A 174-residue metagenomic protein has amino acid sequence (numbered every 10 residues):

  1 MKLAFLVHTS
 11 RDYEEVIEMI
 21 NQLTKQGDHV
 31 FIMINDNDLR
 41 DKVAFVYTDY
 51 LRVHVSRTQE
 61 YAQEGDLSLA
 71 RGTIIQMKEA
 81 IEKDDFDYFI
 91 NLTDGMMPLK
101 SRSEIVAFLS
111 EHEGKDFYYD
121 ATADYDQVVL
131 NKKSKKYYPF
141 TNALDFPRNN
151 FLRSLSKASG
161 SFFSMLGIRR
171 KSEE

Functional and structural regions predicted by a protein language model:
M1-E174: ER/Golgi luminal nucleotide-sugar-dependent glycosyltransferases, focusing on the catalytic module
